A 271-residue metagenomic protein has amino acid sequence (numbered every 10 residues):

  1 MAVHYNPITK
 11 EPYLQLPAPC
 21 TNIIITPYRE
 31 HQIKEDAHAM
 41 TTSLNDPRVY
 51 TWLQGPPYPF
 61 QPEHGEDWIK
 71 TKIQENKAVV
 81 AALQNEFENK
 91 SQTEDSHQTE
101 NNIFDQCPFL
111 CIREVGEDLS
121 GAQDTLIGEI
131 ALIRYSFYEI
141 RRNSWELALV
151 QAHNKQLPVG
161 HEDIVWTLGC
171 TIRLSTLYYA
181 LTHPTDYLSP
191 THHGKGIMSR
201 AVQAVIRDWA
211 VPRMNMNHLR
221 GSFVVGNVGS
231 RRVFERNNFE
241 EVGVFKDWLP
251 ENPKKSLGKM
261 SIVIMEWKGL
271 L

Functional and structural regions predicted by a protein language model:
M1-Q32, D36-A37, S43-R48, C111-L271: Acyl-donor (CoA/ACP) binding surface of acyl/acetyltransferases
Q32, Q61-H64, F104: Soluble or luminal CAZymes and related metallo-dependent hydrolases
T41, P57-Q61, V224: Generic, well-ordered alpha-helical segments
R48-D95: Conserved GNAT-fold acetyl-CoA-binding loop/helix
W68-N76, H97-T99, D118-L119, E235-E240: Short, charged low-complexity intrinsically disordered segments located at boundaries of structured domains
A78-N101, Q106-R113, E129, V165 (+3 more regions): Short hydrophobic/aromatic beta-strand element in the GNAT-like acyltransferase core that lines or flanks the acyl-donor
